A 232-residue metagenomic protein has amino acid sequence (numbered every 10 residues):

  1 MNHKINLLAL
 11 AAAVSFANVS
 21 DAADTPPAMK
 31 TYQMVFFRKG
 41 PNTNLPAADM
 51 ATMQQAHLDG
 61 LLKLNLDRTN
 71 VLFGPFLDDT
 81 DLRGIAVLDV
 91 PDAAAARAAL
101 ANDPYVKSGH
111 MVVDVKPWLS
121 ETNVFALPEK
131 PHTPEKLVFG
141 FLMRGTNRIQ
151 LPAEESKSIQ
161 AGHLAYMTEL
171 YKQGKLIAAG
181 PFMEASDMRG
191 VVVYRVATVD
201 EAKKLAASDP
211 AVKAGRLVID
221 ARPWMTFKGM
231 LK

Functional and structural regions predicted by a protein language model:
M1-L8: Bacterial N-terminal signal peptides that target proteins for export
L8-S15: Bacterial N-terminal signal peptides
N18-A22: Sec/Tat signal peptide C-region and signal peptidase I cleavage site
A23-K232: Conserved, structured core segments of small domains
